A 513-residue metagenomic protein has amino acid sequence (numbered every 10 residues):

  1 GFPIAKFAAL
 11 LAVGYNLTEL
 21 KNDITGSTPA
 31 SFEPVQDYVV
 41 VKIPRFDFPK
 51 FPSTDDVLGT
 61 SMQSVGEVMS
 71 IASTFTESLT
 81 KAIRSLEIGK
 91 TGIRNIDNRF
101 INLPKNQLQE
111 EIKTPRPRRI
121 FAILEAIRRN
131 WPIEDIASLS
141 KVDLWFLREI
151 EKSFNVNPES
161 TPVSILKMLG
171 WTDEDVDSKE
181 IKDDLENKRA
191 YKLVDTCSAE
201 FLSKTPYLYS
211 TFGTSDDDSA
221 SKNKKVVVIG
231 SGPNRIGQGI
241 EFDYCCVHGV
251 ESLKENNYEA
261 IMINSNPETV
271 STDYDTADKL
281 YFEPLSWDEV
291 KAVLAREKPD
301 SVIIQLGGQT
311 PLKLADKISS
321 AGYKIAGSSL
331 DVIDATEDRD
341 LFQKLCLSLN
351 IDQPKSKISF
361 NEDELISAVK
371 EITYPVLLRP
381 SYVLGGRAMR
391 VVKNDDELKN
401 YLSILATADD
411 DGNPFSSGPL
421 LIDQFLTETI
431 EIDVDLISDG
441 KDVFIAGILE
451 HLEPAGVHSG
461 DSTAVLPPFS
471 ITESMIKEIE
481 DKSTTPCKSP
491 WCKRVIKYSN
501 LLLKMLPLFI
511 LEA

Functional and structural regions predicted by a protein language model:
G1-P158, L166-D173, A199, S203 (+9 more regions): ATP-dependent carboxylate activation and anion-phosphoryl transfer catalytic cores that bind Mg-ATP to form
I127, K254, S319, L347 (+1 more regions): Anion (oxyanion) recognition and catalysis
D175-F212, D216: C-terminal amphipathic alpha-helical interaction region
D300-L306: Periplasmic-binding protein-like
Q309-G322: Short Gly/Thr/Asp-enriched flexible loops that form oxyanion-binding sites at enzyme active sites
S328-M389: A conserved helix-loop-beta module that forms one wall/lid of the active-site cleft in ATP-utilizing catalytic domains
